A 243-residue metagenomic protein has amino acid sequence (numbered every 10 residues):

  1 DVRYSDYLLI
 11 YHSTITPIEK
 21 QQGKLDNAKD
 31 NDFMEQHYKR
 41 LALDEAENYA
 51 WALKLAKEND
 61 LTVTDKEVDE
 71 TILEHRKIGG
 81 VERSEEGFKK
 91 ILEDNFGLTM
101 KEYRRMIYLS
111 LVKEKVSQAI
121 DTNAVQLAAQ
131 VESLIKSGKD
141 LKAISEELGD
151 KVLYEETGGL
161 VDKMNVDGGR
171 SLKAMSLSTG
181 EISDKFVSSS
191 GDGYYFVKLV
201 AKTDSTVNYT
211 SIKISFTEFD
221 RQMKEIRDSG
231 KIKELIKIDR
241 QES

Functional and structural regions predicted by a protein language model:
D1-L98, E102: N-terminal targeting/tethering segments
T16, K77, D150, D228-I232: Residue-level marker of structural boundaries
D30, V161-R170: Short, positively charged
E67-R76, G149-D150, E156-K163, D239-E242: Short linear loop/turn motifs
K77-E85, K142, K151-T157: Secretory-pathway/luminal and periplasmic proteins that interact with or process carbohydrate-rich
G87-K136, D140-E146, V166-S243: PPIase-associated folding chaperone regions across multiple families
